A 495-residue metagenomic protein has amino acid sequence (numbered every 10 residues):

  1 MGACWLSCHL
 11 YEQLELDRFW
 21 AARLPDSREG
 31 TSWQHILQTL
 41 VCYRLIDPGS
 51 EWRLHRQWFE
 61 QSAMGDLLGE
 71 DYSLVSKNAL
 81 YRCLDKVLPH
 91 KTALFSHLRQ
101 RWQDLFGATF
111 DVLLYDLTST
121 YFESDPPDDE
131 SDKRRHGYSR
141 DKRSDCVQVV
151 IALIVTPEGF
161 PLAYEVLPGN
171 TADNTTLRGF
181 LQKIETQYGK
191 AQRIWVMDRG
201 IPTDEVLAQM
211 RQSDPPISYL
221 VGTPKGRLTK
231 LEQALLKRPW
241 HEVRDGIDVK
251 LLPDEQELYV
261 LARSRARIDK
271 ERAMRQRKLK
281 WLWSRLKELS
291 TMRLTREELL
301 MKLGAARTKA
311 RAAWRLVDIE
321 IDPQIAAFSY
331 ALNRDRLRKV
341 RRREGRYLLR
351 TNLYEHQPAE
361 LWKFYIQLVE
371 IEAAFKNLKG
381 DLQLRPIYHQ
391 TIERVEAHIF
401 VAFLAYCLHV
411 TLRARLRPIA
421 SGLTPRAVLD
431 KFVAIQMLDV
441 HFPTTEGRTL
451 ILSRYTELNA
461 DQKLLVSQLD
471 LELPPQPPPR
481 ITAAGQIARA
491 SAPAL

Functional and structural regions predicted by a protein language model:
M1-L6, Y11-L495: Anion-binding and metal-coordination hotspots
